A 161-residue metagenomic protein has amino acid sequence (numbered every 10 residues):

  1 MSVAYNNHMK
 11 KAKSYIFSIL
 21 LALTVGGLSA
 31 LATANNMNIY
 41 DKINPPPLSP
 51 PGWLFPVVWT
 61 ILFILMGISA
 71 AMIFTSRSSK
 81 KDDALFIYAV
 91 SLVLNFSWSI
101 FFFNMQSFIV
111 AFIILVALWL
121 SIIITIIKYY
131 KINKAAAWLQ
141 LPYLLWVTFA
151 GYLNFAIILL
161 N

Functional and structural regions predicted by a protein language model:
K10-L31: N-terminal signal-anchor transmembrane alpha helix
A34-L48, L159-L160: Membrane-interface helix termini and inter-helical loops of multi-pass transporters
P50-I64, Q106-L118: Membrane-interface loop-to-helix entry segments
W59-A70, S91-L94: Core segments of transmembrane alpha-helices that mediate helix-helix packing or line hydrophobic substrate/ligand
K80-Y88: Membrane-interfacial loop-to-transmembrane alpha-helix junctions, especially the N-terminal start
Y88-F96, F112-T125, Y143-V147: Hydrophobic alpha-helical segments of small multi-pass membrane proteins
I100-V110, Y130-K131, A156-N161: Membrane-interface helix caps and helix-loop-helix hairpins in membrane proteins
I127-L145: Interfacial loop-to-transmembrane junctions
